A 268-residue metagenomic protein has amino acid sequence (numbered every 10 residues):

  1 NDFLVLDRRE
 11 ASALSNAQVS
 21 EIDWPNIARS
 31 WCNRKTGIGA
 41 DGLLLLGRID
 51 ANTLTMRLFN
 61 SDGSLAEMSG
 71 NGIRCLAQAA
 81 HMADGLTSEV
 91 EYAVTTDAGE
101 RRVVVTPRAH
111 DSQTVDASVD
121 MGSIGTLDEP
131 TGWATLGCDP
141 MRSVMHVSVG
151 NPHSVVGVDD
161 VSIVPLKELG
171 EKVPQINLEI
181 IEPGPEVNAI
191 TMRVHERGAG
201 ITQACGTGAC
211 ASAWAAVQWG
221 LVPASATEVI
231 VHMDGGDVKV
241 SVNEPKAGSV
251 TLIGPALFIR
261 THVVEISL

Functional and structural regions predicted by a protein language model:
N1-Q113, S154-L268: A glycine-rich beta-to-alpha transition motif near the start of alpha/beta enzyme domains, typified by
T114-V119: Intrinsically disordered, low-complexity regions enriched in acidic/Ser/Thr/Pro/Gln residues
G122: Segments forming oxygen-rich coordination pockets for charged ligands
G125-P140, M145-V147, G248-L268: C-terminal domain-closing interface element
